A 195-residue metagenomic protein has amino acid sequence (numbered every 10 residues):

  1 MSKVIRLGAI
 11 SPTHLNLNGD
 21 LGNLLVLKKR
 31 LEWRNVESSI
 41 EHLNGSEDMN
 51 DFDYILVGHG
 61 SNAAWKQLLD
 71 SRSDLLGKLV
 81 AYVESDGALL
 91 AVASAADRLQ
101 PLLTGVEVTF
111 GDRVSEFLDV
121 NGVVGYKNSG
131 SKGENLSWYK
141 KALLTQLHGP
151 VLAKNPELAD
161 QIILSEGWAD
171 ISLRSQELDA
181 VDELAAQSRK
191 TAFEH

Functional and structural regions predicted by a protein language model:
M1-A81, A153, D160-H195: N-terminal beta1-alpha1 cap of cysteine-dependent amidohydrolase-like domains
T13, N44-S46, A95, G111 (+1 more regions): Short, solvent-exposed coil/turn elements at secondary-structure transition points
S38, L89, A142: Hydrophobic anchor at the start of a short beta-strand that flanks the dinucleotide cofactor-binding loop
Y54-G58, L90, L144-Q146: Structural motif
H59-D119: Cysteine-nucleophile active-site neighborhood
P101-V151: Pocket-forming structural segment of enzyme catalytic cores
